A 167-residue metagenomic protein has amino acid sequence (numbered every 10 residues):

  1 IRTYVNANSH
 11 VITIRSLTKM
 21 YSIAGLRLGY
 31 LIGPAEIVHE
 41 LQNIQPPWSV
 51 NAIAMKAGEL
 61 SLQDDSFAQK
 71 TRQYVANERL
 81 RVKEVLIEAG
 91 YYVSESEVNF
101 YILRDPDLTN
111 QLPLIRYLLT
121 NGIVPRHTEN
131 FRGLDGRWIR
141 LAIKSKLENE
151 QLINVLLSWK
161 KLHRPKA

Functional and structural regions predicted by a protein language model:
I1-R2, Y21: Conserved PLP phosphate-binding loop immediately N-terminal to the Schiff-base lysine helix in PLP-dependent enzymes
R2-V11: Nucleotide-activated donor-binding/catalytic signature segment of Leloir-type glycosyltransferases, i.e., the conserved
H10-S94: PLP-dependent aminotransferase class I/II
G25, E97, G133-D135: Short acidic/glycine-enriched loop/turn segments that link adjacent beta-strands
G33-I37, D105-L108, K146-L147: Short loop segments at secondary-structure junctions
Y74, V85, Y117, V155-S158: Alpha-helical scaffold elements within enzyme catalytic domains, especially in hydrolases
A76, E88-N121, I143: Conserved PLP-binding catalytic core of the aspartate aminotransferase-like
T120-I123, N130-A167: PLP-dependent enzyme catalytic core of the Aspartate aminotransferase-like
